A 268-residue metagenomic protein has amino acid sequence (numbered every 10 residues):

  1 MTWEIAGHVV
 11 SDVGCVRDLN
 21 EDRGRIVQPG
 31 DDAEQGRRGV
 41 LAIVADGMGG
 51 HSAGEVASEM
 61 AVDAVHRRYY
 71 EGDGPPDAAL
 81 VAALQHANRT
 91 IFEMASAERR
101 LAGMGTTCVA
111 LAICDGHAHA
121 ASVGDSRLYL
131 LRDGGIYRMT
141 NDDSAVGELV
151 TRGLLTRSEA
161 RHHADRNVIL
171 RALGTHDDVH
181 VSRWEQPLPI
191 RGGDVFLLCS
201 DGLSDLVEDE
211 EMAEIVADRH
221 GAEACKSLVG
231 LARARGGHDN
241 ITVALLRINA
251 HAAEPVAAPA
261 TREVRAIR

Functional and structural regions predicted by a protein language model:
M1-R268: PP2C/PPM-type serine/threonine phosphatase catalytic domain
